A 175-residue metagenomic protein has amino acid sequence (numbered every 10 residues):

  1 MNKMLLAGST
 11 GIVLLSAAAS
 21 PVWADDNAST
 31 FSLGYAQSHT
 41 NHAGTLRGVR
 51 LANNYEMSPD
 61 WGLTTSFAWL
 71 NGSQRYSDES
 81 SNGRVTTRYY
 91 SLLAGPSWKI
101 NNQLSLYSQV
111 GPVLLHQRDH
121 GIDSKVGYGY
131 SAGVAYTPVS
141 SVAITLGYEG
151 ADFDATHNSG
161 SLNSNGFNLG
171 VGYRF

Functional and structural regions predicted by a protein language model:
M1-A28: Cleavable N-terminal export/targeting peptides
S20-R75, Y90, L104, L114 (+2 more regions): Short glycine/proline- and aromatic-enriched beta-strand/turn motifs that initiate or cap beta-hairpins
N41-R47, S81-R88, H120-G127, N158-S164: Replace "Gram-negative outer membrane beta-barrel proteins" with "bacterial and organellar outer membrane beta-barrel
A52-N54, T64-S66, S91-G95, Y107-G111 (+2 more regions): Outer-envelope exported proteins of Gram-negative bacteria
Y55-P59, W98-N102, Y136-S140, F175: Outer-membrane beta-barrel strand-turn architecture
S66-V85, G111-L115, G147-T156: Outer-membrane beta-barrel translocator/channel fold
S81-Q103, Y107: Helix-adjacent hinge/juxtasegments
V134-P138, A143, N163-F175: Outer-membrane beta-barrel "beta-signal"
